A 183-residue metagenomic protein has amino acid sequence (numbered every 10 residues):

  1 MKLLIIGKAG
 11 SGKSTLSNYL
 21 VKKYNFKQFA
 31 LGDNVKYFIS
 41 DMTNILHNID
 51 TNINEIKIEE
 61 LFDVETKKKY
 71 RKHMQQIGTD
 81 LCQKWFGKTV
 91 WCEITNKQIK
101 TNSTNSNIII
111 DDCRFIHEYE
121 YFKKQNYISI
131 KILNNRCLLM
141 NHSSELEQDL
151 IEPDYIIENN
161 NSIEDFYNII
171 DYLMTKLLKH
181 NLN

Functional and structural regions predicted by a protein language model:
M1-L3: Extreme N-terminal starter segment of soluble prokaryotic enzymes
I5, I110: Hydrophobic anchor at the beta1->P-loop junction of P-loop NTPases
I6-A9, I94, I116-N183: Small-molecule kinase domains that catalyze NTP-dependent phosphoryl transfer to phosphate-bearing small molecules
K13: Conserved lysine of the Walker
L16: Hydrophobic positions on the alpha1 helix immediately C-terminal to the Walker A/P-loop
Y19: Active-site signature of alpha/beta-hydrolase-fold catalytic machinery across serine- and Asp/Cys-nucleophile hydrolases
K22-F29: Post-Walker A helix-loop "phosphate-sensing" segment adjacent to the P-loop in P-loop NTPases
D33-N105: ATP-dependent small-molecule kinase phosphotransfer cores that center on conserved nucleotide phosphate-binding segments
